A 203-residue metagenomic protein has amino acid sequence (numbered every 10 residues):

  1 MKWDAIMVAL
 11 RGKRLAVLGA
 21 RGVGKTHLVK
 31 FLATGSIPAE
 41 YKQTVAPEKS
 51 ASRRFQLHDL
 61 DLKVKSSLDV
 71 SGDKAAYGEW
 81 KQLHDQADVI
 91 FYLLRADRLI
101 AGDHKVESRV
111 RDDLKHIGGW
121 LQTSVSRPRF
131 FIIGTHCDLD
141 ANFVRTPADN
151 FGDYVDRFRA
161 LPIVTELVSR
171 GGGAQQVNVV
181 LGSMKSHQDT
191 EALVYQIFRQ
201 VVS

Functional and structural regions predicted by a protein language model:
M1-V17: Short, flexible boundary segments at extreme N-termini or domain junctions of P-loop NTPases and their
V23: ATP-binding Walker
T26: Walker A/P-loop
A33-K65, A75: Switch I (effector-binding) loop of TRAFAC-class P-loop GTPase G-domains
Y77-D103, H116-W120: Inter-motif core of Ras-like GTPase G domains
V89-Y92, L121-D138, R170-L181: Conserved beta-strand/loop subsegment of P-loop NTPase cores
G102-F130: Amphipathic helical hotspot of TIR/SEFIR-family domains
D140-S203: Canonical P-loop GTPase G-domain recognition
